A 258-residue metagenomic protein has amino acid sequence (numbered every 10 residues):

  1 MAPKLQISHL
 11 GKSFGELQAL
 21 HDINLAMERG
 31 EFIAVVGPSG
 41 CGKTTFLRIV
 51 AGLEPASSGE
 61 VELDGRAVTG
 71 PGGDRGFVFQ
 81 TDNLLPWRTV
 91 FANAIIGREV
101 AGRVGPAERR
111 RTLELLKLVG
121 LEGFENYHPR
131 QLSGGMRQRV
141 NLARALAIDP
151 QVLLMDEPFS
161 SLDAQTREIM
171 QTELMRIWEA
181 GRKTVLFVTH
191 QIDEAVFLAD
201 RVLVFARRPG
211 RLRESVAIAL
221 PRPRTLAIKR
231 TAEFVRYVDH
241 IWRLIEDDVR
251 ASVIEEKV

Functional and structural regions predicted by a protein language model:
V36-P38: The feature captures the beta-strand-to-loop junction immediately N-terminal to the Walker
A51: Helix-to-loop junction immediately C-terminal to a conserved catalytic motif
G59-P71, R111: Conserved ABC transporter NBD signature motif
F91-A101, R109, A217: Short helical segment in ABC ATPase nucleotide-binding domains corresponding to the A-loop/adjacent helical element
I95, P106-F124, R176: Conserved ABC ATPase "signature" region
Y127-R130, I148: Conserved signature/switch motifs of ABC ATPase nucleotide-binding domains
L153-D156: Catalytic Walker B motif of ABC-type/P-loop ATPase nucleotide-binding domains
